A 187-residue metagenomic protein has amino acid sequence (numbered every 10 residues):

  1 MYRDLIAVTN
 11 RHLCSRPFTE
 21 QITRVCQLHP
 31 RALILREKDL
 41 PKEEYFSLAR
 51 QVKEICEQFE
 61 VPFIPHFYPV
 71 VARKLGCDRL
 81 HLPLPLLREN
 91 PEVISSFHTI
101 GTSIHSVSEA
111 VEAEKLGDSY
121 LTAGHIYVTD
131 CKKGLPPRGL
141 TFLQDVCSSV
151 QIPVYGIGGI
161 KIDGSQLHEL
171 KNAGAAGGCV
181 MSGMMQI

Functional and structural regions predicted by a protein language model:
Y2-T19, H98-S103, Y155-D163: Active-site mouth loops of central-metabolism enzymes
D4-I6, R31-I34, E60-I64, D78-H81 (+4 more regions): Structural preference for beta-strand elements that scaffold enzyme active sites
A7, L33, A72, A113 (+4 more regions): Conserved, mostly hydrophobic/aromatic
A7, L80-V93, T122-G134, G159-I187: Glycine-rich phosphate-binding active-site loops on the catalytic face of alpha/beta enzymes
H12-C26, F67-V70, H105-E112, I162-H168: Short, acidic/polar
V25-L28, L75, L116, S149 (+1 more regions): Structural motif
F46-P65, L84-L87, E92-S106, P136-K161: Alpha-helix-loop-beta-strand connector modules within alpha/beta enzyme cores
L75, G101-S148: Glycine/Thr-rich beta-alpha phosphate-binding loop at enzyme active sites
